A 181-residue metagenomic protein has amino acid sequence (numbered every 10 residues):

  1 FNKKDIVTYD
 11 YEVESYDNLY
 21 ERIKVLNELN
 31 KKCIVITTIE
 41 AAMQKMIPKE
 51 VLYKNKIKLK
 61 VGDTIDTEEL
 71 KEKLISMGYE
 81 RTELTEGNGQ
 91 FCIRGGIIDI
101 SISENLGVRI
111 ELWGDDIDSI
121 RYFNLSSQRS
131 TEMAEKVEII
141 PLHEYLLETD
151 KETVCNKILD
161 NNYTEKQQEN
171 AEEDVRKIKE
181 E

Functional and structural regions predicted by a protein language model:
F1-E181: ASCE RecA-like P-loop NTPase motor cores that couple ATP hydrolysis to mechanical translocation on nucleic acids
